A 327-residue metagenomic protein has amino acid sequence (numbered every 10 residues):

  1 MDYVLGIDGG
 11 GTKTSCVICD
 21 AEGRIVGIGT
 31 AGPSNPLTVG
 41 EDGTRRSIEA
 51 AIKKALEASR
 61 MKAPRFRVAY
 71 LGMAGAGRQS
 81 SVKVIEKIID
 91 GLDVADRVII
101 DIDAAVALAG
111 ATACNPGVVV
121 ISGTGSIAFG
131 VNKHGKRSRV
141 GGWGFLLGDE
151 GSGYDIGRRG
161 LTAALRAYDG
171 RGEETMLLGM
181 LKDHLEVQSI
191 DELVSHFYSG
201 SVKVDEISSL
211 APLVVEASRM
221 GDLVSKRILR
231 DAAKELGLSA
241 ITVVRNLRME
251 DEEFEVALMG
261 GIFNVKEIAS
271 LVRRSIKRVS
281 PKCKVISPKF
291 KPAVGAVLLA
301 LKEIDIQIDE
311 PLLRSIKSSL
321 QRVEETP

Functional and structural regions predicted by a protein language model:
M1-F66, I88-G91, A111-P116, A163-P327: ATP-binding/phosphotransfer module of carbohydrate and carboxylate kinases, centering on a glycine-rich
Y70-G77, S122-T124, F254-N264: Glycine-rich beta-strand-to-loop/alpha-helix junction loops that act as flexible
G72, I99-D101, I286-P288: Structural motif
A76-T175, G179, K317, Q321-P327: Phosphate-binding/catalytic loop of phosphoryl-transfer enzymes
